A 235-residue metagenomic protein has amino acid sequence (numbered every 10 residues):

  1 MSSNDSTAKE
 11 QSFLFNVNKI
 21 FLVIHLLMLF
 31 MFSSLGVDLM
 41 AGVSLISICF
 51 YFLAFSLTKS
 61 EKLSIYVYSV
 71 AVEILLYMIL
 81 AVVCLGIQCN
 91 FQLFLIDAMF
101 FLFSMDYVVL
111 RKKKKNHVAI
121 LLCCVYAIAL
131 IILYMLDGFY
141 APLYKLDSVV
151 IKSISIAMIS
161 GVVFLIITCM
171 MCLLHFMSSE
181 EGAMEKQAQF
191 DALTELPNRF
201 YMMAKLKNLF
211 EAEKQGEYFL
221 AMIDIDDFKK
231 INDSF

Functional and structural regions predicted by a protein language model:
M1-S69, C169-L173: N-terminal juxtamembrane segment and adjoining first transmembrane helix
H25, F50-Y51, S56-L57, V70-F100 (+1 more regions): Hydrophobic transmembrane alpha-helices
V43-L45, K152-S160: Alpha-helical transmembrane segments of polytopic membrane proteins
M105-V118, I167-H175: Membrane-water interface at the C-terminal end of transmembrane alpha helices
M158-E185: Juxtamembrane or sensor-core-proximal signal-transducing alpha helices that couple sensory domains to cytosolic
E185-A204, I223-F235: Conserved nucleotide-binding and Mg2+-coordinating catalytic segments in signaling enzymes
F219: Cell-envelope/extracellular polymer assembly enzymes that use nucleotide-activated donors
